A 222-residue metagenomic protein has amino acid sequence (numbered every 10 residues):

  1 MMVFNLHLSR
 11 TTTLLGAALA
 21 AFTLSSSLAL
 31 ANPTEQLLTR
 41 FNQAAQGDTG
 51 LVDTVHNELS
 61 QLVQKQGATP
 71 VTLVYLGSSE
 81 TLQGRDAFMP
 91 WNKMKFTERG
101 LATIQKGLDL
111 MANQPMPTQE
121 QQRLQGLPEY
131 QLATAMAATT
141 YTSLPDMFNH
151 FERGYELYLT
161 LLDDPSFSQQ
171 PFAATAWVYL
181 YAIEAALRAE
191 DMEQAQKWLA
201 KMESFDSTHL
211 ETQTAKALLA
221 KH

Functional and structural regions predicted by a protein language model:
F4-G16: Bacterial N-terminal signal peptides that target proteins for export
G16-S26: Bacterial N-terminal signal peptides
L24, L28-Q64, Y75, S79: N-terminal leader/linker segments that initiate helical-solenoid repeat arrays
N32-N42, G67-A87, Q125-P145, A173-E184: Amphipathic alpha-helical repeat scaffolds of TPR domains
A44-S60, K93-T118, F148-T160: Helix-turn-helix repeat elements of alpha-solenoid scaffolds
S60-T72, Q105-Y130, D163-A173: Flexible helix-coil transition and linker loops at the boundaries of alpha-helical arrays
T69, D86-A87, Q114, M147-F148 (+2 more regions): Alpha-solenoid repeat scaffolds
A173-H222: Terminal, low-structured helical/coil segments at or just beyond the last alpha-helical repeat
